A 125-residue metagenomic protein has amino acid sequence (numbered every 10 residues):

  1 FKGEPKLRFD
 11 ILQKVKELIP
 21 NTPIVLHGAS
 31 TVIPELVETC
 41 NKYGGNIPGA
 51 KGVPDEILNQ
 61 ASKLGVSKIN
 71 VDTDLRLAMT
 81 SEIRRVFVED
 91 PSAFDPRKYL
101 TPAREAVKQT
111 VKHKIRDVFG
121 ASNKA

Functional and structural regions predicted by a protein language model:
F1-A125: Metal-centered catalytic cores of metalloenzymes
